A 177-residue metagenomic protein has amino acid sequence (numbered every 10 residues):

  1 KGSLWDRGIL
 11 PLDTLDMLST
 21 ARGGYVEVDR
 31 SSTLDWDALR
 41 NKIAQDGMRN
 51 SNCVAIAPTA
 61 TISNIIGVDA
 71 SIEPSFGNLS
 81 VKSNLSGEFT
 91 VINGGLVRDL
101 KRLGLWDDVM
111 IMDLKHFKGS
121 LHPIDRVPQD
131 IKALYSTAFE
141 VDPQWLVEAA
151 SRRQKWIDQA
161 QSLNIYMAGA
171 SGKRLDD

Functional and structural regions predicted by a protein language model:
K1-L39: Conserved, charged catalytic cores of large soluble enzymes
S19-A21, Y25-T33, K42-D177: Catalytic alpha/beta core of large soluble enzyme barrels
